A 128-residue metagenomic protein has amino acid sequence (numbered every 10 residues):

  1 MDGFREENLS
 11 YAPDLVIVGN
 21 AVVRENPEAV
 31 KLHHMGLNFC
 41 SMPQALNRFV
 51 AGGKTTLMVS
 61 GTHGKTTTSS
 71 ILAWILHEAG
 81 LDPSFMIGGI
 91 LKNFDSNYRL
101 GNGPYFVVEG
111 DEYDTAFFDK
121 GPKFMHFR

Functional and structural regions predicted by a protein language model:
M1-D2: Long, basic/Gly/Ser/Thr-rich N-terminal segments that mediate initial subcellular attachment or targeting
E7-P13, N20-R128: Phosphate-binding loop of NTP-binding sites
